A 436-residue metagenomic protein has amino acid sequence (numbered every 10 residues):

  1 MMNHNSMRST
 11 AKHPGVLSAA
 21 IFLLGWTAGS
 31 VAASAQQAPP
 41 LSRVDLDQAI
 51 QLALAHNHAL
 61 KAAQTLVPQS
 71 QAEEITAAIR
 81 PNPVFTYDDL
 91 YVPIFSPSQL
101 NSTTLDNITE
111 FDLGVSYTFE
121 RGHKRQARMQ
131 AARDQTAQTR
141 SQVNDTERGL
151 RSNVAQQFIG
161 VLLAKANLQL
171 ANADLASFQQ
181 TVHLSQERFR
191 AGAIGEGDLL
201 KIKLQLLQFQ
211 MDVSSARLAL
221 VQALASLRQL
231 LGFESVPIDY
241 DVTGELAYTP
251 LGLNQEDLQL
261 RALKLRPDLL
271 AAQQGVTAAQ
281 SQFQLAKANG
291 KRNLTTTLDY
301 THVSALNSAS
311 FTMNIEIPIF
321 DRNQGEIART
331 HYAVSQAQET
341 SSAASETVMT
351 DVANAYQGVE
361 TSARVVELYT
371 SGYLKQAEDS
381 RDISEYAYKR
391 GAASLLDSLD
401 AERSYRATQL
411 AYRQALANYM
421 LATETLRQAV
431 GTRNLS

Functional and structural regions predicted by a protein language model:
M1-L17, I21, A33-A38, A411-S436: Acidic, low-complexity, intrinsically disordered peripheral segments
N3-H4, R8-S9, V44, V143-R261 (+2 more regions): Periplasmic alpha-helical coiled-coil/stalk elements that build and connect Gram-negative outer-membrane
T27-A32: N-terminal signal peptide c-region/cleavage motif recognized by signal peptidases
A33-L90, I94, T118-F119, A127 (+6 more regions): Bacterial Sec-pathway N-terminal export signals of envelope proteins
Q37-S42, T86-R121, R128, D241-G252 (+2 more regions): Small/polar, glycine/serine/threonine/aspartate-rich low-complexity segments that form flexible
A62-A77, T146, L150-A171, Q180-V182 (+6 more regions): Amphipathic alpha-helical coiled-coil segments
R80-N82, E120-G122, R151, K291 (+2 more regions): Outer-membrane beta-barrel channels and translocator barrels
A216, P267, A337, A415: Metallo-beta-lactamase
